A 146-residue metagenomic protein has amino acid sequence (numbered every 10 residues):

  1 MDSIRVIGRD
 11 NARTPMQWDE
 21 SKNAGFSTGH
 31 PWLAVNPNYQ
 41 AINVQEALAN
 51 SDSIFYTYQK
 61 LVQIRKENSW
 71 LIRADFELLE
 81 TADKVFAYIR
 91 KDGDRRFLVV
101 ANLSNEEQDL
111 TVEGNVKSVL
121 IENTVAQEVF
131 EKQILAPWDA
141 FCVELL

Functional and structural regions predicted by a protein language model:
M1-F97, L103-E107: Loop/helix patches that line or flank the sugar-binding groove of alpha-linked glycan CAZymes
N23-A24, V125-E128: A short acidic, often aromatic-flanked loop/helix-cap motif at beta-alpha or helix-coil junctions that lines enzyme
R95-R96, Q127-V129: Short, surface-exposed beta-strand/loop "edge" segments at domain boundaries and coil↔beta transitions
E107-V125: Beta-strand-rich binding/interaction modules
F130-L146: C-terminal beta-strand-rich structural cap/linker in extracellular carbohydrate-active enzymes
